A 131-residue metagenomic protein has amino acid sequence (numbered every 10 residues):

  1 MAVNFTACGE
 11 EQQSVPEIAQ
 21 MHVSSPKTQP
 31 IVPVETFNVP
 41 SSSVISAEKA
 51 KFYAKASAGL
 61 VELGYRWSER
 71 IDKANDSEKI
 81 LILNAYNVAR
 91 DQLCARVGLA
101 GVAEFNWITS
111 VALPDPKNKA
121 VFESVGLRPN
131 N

Functional and structural regions predicted by a protein language model:
N4-A7: C-terminal motif of bacterial Sec signal peptides marking the signal peptidase cleavage site
G9-E11: Bacterial signal peptide processing site
Q13, F37, R128-N131: An acidic-aromatic pocket/loop used at catalytic or ligand-binding sites
Q13-P30: Juxtamembrane proline-rich low-complexity "stalk" or linker regions positioned immediately after a signal peptide
P16-M21, T36, R66-E69, A74 (+4 more regions): Generic detector of bulky aromatic hydrophobic side chains
P26-D76: Early exported N-terminus immediately downstream of N-terminal targeting peptides
S77-N131: Compact alpha-helical subdomains of small soluble proteins
